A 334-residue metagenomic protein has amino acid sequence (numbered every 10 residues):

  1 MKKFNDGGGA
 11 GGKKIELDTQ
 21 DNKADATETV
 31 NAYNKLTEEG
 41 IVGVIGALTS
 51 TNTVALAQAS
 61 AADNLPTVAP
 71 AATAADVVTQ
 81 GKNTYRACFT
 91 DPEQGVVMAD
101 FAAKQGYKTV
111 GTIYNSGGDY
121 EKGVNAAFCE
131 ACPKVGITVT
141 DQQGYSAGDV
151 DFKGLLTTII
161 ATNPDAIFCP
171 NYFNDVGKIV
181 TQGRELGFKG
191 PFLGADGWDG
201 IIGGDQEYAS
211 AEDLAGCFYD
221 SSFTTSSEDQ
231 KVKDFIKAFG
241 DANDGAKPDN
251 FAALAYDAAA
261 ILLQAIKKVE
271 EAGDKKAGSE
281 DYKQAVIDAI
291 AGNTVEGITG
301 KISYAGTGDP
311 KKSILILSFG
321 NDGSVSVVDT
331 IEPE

Functional and structural regions predicted by a protein language model:
M1-E334: Extracytosolic ligand-binding ectodomains
